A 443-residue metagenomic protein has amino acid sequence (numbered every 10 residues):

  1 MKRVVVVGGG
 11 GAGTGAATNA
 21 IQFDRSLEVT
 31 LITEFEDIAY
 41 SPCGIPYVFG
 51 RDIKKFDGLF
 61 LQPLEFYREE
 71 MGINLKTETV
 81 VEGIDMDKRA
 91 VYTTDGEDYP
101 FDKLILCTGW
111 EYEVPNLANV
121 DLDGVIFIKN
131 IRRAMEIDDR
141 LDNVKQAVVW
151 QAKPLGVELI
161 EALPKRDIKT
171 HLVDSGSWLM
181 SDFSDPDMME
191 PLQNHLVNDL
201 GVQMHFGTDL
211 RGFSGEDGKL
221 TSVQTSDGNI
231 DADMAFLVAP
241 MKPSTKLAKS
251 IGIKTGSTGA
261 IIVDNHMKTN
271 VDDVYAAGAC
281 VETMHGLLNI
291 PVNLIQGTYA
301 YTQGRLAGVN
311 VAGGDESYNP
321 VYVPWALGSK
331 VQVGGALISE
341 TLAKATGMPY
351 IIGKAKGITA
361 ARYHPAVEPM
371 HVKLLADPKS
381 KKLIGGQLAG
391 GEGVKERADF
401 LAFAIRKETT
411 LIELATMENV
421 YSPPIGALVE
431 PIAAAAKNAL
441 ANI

Functional and structural regions predicted by a protein language model:
K2, G9, Q22, C280-E392 (+2 more regions): Mid-to-C-terminal Rossmann-like scaffold of FAD/NAD(P)H-dependent oxidoreductases
K2-I73, P154, A162-D187: Beta1-alpha1 glycine-rich phosphate/pyrophosphate-binding loop at the start of Rossmann-like nucleotide-binding domains
V7, Y99-W110, I230-P240, G304 (+1 more regions): Short hydrophobic core segments
S26-T30, L75-T93, Y99, R166-V263: A Rossmann-like FAD-binding core segment of flavoenzymes
T108-R166, Q203, V263-N265: Glycine-rich dinucleotide-binding loop and its adjacent helix/turn
D121-D142, D217-S222, N229-L306, F400 (+1 more regions): FAD-site-proximal beta/loop scaffold in flavoenzymes
E392-T410: A short, polar/charged loop-to-alpha-helix boundary motif
K407-I443: Cysteine/selenocysteine-centered motifs that mediate thiol-based redox chemistry or coordinate metal-sulfur cofactors
